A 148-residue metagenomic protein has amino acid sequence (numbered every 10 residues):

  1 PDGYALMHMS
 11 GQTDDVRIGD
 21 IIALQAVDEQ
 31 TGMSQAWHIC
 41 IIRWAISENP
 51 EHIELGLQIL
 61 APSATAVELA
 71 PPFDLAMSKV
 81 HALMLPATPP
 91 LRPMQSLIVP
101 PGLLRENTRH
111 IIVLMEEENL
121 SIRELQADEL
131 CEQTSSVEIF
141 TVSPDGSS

Functional and structural regions predicted by a protein language model:
P1-M33, I41-I59, S63-A66, A70-S147: Short strand-loop-strand
